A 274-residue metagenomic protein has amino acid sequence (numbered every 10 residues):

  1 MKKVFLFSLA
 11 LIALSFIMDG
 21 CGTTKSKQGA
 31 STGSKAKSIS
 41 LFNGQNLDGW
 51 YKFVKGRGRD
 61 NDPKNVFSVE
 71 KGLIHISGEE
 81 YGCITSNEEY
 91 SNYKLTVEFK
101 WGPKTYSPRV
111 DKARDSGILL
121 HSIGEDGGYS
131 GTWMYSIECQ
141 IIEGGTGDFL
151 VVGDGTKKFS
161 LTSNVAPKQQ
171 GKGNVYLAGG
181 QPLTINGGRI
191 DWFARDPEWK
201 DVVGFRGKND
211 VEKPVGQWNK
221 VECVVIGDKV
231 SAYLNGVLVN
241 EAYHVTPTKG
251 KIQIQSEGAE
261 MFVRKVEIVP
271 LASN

Functional and structural regions predicted by a protein language model:
M1-V4: Positively charged n-region of N-terminal signal peptides that target proteins for export
F7-S8, A30: Composition-driven detection of intrinsically disordered, low-complexity segments
S8-F16: Bacterial N-terminal signal peptides
C21-N274: Carbohydrate-interacting regions of secretory-pathway proteins
